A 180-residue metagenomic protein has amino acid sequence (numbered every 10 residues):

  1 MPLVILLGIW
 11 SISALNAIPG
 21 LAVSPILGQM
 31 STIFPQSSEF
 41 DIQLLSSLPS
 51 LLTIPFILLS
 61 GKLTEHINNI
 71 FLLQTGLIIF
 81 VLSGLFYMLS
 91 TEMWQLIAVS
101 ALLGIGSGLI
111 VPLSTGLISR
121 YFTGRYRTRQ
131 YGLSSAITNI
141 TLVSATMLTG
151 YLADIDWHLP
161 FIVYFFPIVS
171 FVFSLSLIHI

Functional and structural regions predicted by a protein language model:
I5-Q36: Extracytoplasmic
L21, S50-L58, L142-V143: Residue-level signature of mid-helix packing/kink "hotspots" within the transmembrane helices of 12-pass Major
Q36, N68, L89-W94, T123: Helix-breaking motifs and short loop linkers at transmembrane-helix boundaries and internal kinks in secondary membrane
P55-T91: Conserved MFS/SLC helix-loop-helix module at the cytosolic interface between two early adjacent transmembrane helices
S83, W94-L102: Paired small-residue
A101-A136: Cytoplasmic helix-loop-helix junction between adjacent transmembrane helices in 12-TM secondary transporters
L133-S176: Helix-loop-helix hairpin linking two adjacent transmembrane segments in secondary transporters
I178-I180: Conserved small/polar residues in nucleotide/adenosyl-binding loops
